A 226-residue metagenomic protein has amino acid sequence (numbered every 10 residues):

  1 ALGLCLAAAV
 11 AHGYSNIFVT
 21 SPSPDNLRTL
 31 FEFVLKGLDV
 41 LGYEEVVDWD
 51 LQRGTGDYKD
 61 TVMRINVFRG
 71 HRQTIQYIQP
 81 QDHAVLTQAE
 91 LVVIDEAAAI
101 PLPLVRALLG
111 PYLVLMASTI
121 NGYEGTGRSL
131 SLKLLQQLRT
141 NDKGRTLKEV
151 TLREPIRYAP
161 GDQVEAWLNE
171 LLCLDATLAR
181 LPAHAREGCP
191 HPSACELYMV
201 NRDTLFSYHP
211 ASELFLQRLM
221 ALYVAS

Functional and structural regions predicted by a protein language model:
L2-G13: Walker A/P-loop NTP-binding motif
V19, Y77-I78, V93-D95, L113-T119: Structural recognition of the conserved hydrophobic beta-strand(s) that form the central parallel beta-sheet of P-loop
V19-D25, E154-P155: A short hydrophobic beta-strand->loop->alpha-helix junction that borders the nucleotide-binding pocket of P-loop NTPases
P22, L27-L86: Inter-Walker segment of RecA-like/P-loop motor cores
D82, L86-I100: Conserved P-loop NTPase "ATPase switch" module shared by AAA+ and STAND
A99-D142, L147: Signature of the SF2 helicase/ATPase Hel1-core->accessory helical subdomain module
Q136-H184: Conserved coupling/interface region of RecA-like P-loop/ASCE motor cores
L178-S226: Short amphipathic alpha-helix that is part of the acyltransferase structural core
